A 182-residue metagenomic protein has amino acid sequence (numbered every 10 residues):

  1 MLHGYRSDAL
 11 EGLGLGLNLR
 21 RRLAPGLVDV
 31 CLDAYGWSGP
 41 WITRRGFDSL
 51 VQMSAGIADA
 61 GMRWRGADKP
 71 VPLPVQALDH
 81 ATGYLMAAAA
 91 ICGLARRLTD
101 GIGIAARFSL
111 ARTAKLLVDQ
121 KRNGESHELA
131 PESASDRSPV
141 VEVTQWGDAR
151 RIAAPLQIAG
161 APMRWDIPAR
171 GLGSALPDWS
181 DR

Functional and structural regions predicted by a protein language model:
M1-R22: A structured beta-alpha segment of the ubiquitous adenosine-cofactor-binding alpha/beta core
R22-S174, D181-R182: Active-site-adjacent "lid/gating" segments in soluble enzymes
